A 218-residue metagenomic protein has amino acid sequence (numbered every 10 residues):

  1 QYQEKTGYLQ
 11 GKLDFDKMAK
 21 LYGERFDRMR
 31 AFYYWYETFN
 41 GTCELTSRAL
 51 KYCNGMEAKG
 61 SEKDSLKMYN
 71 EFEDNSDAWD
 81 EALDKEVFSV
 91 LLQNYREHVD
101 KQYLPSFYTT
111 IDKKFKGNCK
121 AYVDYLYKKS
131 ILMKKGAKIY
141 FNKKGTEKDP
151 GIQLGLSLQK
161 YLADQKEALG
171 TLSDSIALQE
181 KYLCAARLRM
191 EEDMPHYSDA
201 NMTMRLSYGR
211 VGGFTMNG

Functional and structural regions predicted by a protein language model:
Q1-G218: Terminal presequence/propeptide segments associated with secretion/organelle targeting and zymogen/polyprotein
